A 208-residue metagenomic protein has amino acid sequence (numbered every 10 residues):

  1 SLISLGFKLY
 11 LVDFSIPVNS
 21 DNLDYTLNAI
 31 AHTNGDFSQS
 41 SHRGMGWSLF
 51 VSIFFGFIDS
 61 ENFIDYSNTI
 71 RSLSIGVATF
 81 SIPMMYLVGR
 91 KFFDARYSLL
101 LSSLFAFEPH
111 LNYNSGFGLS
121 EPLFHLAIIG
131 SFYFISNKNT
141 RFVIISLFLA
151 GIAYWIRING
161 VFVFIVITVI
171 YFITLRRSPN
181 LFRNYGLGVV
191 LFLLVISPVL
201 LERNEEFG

Functional and structural regions predicted by a protein language model:
I3-F7, L101-P109, Y133, A150-Y154 (+1 more regions): Short helix- or helix-capping micro-motifs that position conserved polar/aromatic residues at function-defining sites
F7-K8, R183-G208: Membrane-lumen/periplasm interface segments of specific transmembrane helices in polyprenyl phosphate-linked
F14, G76, F92-F93, F107 (+6 more regions): Transmembrane helix irregularities
F14-T26, S38-F54, E61-I64, N68 (+2 more regions): Extracytoplasmic catalytic/substrate-binding loops of multi-pass membrane glycan-assembly enzymes
V18-N19, H42, N68-I75, F107-L123 (+1 more regions): Replace "multi-pass membrane enzymes" with "multi-pass membrane proteins
S72-F92, G130: Transmembrane-helix motifs of polytopic, lipid-linked glycan transferases
R90-F93, S131-I145, A153, I173-R177: Membrane-interface transmembrane helices that cradle and orient dolichyl/undecaprenyl
I144-S146, N159-T174: Transmembrane-embedded, aromatic-rich helix segments that form part of the hydrophobic channel/pocket engaging
